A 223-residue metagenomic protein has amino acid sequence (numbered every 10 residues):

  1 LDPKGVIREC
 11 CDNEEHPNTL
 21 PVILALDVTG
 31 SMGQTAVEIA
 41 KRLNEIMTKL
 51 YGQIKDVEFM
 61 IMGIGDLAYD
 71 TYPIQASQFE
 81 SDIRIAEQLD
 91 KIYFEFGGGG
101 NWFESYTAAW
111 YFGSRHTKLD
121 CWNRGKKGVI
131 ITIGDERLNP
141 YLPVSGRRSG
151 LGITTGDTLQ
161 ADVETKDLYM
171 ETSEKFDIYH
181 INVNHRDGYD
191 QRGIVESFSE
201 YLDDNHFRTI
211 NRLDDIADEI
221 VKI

Functional and structural regions predicted by a protein language model:
L1-I223: Acidic, low-complexity intrinsically disordered regions
